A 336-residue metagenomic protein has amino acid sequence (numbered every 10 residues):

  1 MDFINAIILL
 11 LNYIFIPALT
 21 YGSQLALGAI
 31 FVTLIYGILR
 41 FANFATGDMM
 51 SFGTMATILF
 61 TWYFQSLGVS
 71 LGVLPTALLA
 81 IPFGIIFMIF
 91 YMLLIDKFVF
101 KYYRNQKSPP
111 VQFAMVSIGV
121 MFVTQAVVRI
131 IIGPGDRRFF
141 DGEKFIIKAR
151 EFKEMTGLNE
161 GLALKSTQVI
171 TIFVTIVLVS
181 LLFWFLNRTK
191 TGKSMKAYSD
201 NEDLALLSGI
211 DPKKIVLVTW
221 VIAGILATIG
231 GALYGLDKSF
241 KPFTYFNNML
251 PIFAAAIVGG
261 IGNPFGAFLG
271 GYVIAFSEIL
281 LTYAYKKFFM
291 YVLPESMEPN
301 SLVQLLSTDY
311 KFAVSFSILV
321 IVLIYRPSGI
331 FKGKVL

Functional and structural regions predicted by a protein language model:
M1-G28, A56, L67-L79, Q106-V111 (+5 more regions): Membrane-interfacial amphipathic/re-entrant helices at transmembrane-helix boundaries
N5-Q24, F185-G192, V216-G262, I279-F288 (+1 more regions): Inter-helical junctions in multi-pass inner-membrane proteins, predominant in energy-converting antiporter-like
L10-F60, L94, F98-Q112, D203 (+1 more regions): Single transmembrane alpha-helix segments in multi-pass membrane proteins
I38-L39, T46-L94, G161, F288-L302: Membrane-embedded helix boundary and interhelical linker motif in transport proteins
G68-V120, L269-V273, E278, L323-P327: Alpha-helical transmembrane segments within multi-pass membrane transporters and channels
M88, L250-I274, S315-Y325: Hydrophobic alpha-helical transmembrane segments of polytopic membrane proteins
Y102-Y103, V111-R188, Y283-F312, K334-V335: Transmembrane helix-bundle core of multi-pass membrane transporters and related energy-transducing complexes
E160-F240, Y245, A267-L269: Helix-loop-helix "hairpin" substructures at the membrane interface of multi-pass membrane proteins
